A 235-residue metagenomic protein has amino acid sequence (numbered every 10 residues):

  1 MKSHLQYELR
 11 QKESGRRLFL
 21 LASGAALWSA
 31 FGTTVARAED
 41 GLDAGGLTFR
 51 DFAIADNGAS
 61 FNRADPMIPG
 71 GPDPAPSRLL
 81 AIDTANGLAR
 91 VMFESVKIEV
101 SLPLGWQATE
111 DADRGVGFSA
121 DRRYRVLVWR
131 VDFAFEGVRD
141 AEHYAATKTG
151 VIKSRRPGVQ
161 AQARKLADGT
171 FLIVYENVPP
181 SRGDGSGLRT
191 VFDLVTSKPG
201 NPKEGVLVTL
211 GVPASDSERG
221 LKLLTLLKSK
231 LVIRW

Functional and structural regions predicted by a protein language model:
K2-R125, D132, E136, A163 (+2 more regions): N-terminal targeting sequences that direct proteins away from the cytosol to non-cytosolic compartments
V126-R130, Y175-E176: Short amphipathic alpha-helical patches
V138-D140: Short, conserved charged micro-motifs
T147-K148, L227: Generic structural signal for hydrophobic residues
K148-N201: Signature of long, low-cysteine stretches enriched in small and polar/charged residues
